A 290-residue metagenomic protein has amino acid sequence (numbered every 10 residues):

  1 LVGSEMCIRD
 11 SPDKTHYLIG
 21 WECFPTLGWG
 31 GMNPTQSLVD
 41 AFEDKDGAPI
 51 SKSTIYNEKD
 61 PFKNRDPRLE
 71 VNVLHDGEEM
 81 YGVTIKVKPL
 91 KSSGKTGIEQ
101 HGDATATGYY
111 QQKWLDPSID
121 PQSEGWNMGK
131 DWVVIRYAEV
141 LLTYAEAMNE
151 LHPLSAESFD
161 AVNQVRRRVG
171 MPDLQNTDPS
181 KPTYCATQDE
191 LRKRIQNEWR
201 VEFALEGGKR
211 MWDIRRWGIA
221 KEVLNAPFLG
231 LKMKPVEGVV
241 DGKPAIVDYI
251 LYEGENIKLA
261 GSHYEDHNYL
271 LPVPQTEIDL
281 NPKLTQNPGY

Functional and structural regions predicted by a protein language model:
V2-E5, R9-G20, L27-Q36, E43-Y290: Acidic/polar-rich alpha-helix caps and helix-coil junctions
